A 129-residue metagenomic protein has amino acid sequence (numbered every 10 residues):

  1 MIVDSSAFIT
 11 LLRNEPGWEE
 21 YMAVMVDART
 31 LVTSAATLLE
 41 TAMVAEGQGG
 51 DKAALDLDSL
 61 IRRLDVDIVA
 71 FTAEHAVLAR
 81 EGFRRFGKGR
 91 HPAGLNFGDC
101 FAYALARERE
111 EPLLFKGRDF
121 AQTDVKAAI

Functional and structural regions predicted by a protein language model:
M1-T33, E46-S59: Short, well-structured N-terminal submotif of metal-dependent ribonuclease cores
F8-I9, L38, F120: A generic structural signal for short hydrophobic patches within well-formed alpha-helices
L11-E19, V77, E81, I129: Acidic-glycine-rich active-site phosphate/pyrophosphate-binding loop
M25, R62, R107: Anion (oxyanion) recognition and catalysis
T30-V32, D65-V69: Short loop->beta-strand "edge-of-pocket" segments that line small-molecule binding or catalytic clefts across diverse
D67-P112: Active-site neighborhoods of divalent-metal-dependent phosphate/nucleic-acid chemistry enzymes
Y103-I129: Acidic, PIN/NYN-like endoribonuclease modules and their adjacent C-terminal/linker elements
